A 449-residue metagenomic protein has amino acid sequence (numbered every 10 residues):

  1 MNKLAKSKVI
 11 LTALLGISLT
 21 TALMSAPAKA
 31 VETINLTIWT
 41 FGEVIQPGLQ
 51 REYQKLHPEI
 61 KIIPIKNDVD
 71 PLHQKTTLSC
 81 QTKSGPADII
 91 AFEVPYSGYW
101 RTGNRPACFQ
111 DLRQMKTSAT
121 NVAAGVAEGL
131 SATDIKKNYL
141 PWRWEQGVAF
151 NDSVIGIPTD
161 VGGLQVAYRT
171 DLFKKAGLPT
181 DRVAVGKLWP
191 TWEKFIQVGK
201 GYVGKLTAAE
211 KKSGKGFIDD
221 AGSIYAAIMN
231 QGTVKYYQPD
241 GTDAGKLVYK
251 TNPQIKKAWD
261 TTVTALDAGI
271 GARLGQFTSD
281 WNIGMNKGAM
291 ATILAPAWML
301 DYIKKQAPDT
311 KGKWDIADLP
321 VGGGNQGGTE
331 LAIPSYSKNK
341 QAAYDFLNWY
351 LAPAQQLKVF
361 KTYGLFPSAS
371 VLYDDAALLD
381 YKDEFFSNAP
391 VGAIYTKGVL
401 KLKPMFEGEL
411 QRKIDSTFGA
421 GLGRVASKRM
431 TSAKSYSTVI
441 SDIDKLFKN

Functional and structural regions predicted by a protein language model:
V31-Y99: Early extracytoplasmic/lumenal segment of secretory-pathway proteins
I45, K66, F386-F447: C-terminal capping/gating helix-and-loop segments adjacent to ligand/active sites or protein-protein/ligand interfaces
E52, N282, D301, T329-R412: Mature extracytoplasmic/periplasmic domains
V94-Q165, K313-D315: Hinge/lid segment of periplasmic solute-binding proteins
R113-N138, V183-L188, T207, V234-K257 (+2 more regions): Short, solvent-exposed loop/beta-turn-alpha elements that line the ligand-binding surface or hinge of extracytoplasmic
Q146-D160, L164-V166, K174, T191-L247 (+1 more regions): Extracytoplasmic/periplasmic solute-binding protein
I196-V203, P239-G275, K304: Glycine-centered hinge/linker elements that transmit conformational signals in sensory and ligand-binding systems
K311-A332: Periplasmic-binding protein-like
